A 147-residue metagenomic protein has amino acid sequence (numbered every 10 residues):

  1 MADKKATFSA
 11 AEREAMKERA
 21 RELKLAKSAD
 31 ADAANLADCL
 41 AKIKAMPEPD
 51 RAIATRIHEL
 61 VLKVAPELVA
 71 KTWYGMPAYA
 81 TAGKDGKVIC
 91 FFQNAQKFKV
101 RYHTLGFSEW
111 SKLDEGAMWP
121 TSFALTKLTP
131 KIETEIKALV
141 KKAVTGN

Functional and structural regions predicted by a protein language model:
M1-N147: Charge-dense, helix-prone N-terminal extensions
